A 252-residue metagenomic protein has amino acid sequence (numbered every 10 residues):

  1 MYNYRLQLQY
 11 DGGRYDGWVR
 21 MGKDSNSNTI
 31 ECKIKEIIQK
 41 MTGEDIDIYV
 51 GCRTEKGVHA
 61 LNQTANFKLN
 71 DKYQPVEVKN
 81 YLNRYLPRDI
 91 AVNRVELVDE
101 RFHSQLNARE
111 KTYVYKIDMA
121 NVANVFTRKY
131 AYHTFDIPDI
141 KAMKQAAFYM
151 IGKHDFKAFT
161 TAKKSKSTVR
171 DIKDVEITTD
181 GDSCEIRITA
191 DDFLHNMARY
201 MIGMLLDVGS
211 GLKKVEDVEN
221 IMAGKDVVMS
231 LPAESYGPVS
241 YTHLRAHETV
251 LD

Functional and structural regions predicted by a protein language model:
Y4-Q9, Y113: Active-site-flanking beta-strand signature of metal-NTP-handling nucleotidyl enzymes and homologous cyclase-like
L8-Y10, F67-D71, I117, D136 (+1 more regions): Short beta-strand-to-loop capping motifs
D24-I37: Short catalytic helix/loop segments, enriched in acidic residues and glycine and frequently bearing histidine
I46-N70: Short, charge-patterned binding micro-sites
V78-R84: Short amphipathic alpha-helices in soluble, non-transmembrane regions that often serve as interface/regulatory elements
I90-T189: Non-catalytic RNA-recognition surface used by pseudouridine synthases
R187-I188, N196-Y200, M204-I221: Short conserved catalytic/interaction loops centered on acidic-Pro-aromatic/His motifs
H243-D252: Single conserved hydrophobic/aromatic residue that forms the stacking wall/gate of nucleotide- or nucleobase-binding
